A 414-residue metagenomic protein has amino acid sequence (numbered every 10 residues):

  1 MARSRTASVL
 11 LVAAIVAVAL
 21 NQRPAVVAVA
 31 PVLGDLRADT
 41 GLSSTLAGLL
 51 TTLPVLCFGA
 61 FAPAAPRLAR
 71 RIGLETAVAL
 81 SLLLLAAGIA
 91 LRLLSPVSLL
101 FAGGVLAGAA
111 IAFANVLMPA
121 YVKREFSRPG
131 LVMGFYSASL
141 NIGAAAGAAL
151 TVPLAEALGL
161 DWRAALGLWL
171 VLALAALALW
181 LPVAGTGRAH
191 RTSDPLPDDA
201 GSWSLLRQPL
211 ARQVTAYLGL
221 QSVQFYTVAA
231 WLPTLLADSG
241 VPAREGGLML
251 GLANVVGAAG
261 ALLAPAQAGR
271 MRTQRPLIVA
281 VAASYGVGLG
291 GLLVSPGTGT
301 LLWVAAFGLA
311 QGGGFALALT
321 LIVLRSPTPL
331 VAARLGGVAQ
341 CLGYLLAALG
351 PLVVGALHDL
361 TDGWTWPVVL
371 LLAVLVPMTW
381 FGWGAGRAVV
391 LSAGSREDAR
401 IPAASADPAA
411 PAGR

Functional and structural regions predicted by a protein language model:
M1-R5, G185-V214: Juxtamembrane intracellular "pre-TM" segments in multi-pass secondary transporters
A30, P209-A261: Extracytoplasmic gate region of multi-pass secondary transporters
A60-V97: Conserved MFS/SLC helix-loop-helix module at the cytosolic interface between two early adjacent transmembrane helices
V97, R128-P129, G134-R188: Helix-loop-helix hairpin linking two adjacent transmembrane segments in secondary transporters
V105-L140: Cytoplasmic helix-loop-helix junction between adjacent transmembrane helices in 12-TM secondary transporters
F113-F126, G313-P327: Intracellular juxtamembrane helix-capping segments at the cytosolic ends of symmetry-related transmembrane helices
T273-A318: C-terminal transmembrane helical hairpin of 12-TM major facilitator-type secondary transporters
P329-W364, L371: A late C-terminal transmembrane helix in Major Facilitator Superfamily
